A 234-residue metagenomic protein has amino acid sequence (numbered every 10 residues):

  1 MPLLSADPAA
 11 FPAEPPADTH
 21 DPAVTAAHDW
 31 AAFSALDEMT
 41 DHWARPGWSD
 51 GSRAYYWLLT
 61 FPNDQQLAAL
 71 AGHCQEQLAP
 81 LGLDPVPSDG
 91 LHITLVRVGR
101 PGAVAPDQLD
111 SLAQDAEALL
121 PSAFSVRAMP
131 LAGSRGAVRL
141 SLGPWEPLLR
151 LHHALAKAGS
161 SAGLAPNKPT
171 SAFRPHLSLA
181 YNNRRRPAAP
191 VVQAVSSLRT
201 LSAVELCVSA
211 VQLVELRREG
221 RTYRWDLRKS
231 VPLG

Functional and structural regions predicted by a protein language model:
M1-G234: Histidine-dependent nucleotide/RNA phosphoesterase domain, centered on the 2H-phosphoesterase fold with its duplicated
